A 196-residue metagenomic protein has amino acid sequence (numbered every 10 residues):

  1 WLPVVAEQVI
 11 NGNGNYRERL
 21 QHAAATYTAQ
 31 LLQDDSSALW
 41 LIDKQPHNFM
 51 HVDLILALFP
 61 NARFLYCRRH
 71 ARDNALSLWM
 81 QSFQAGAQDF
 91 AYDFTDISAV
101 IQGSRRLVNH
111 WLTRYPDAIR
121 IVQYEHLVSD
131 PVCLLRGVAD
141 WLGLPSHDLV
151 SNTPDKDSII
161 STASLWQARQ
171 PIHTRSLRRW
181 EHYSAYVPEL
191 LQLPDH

Functional and structural regions predicted by a protein language model:
W1, R69-N74, L127-V128: Conserved nucleotide-binding/hydrolysis micro-motifs of P-loop NTPases
W1-L2, G12: Active-site cores of enzymes that catalyze phosphoryl transfer or operate on phosphate-rich substrates
E7-L39, L78-I121, S129-H196: PAPS-dependent sulfotransferases, especially Golgi type II membrane carbohydrate sulfotransferases
A38-D53: Conserved adenosine/adenylate-binding substructure
L41-D43, R63-R68, I121-Y124: Structured core elements
P46, H126-D130: Acidic, metal-coordinating catalytic cores used for nucleic-acid/nucleotide bond scission and strand-transfer chemistry
V52-I55, H126: Short gly/Ser/Thr-rich phosphate-binding loop of adenylate-forming enzymes
I55-W79: Conserved phosphate-donor/acceptor-positioning beta-strand/loop module used by diverse small-molecule
